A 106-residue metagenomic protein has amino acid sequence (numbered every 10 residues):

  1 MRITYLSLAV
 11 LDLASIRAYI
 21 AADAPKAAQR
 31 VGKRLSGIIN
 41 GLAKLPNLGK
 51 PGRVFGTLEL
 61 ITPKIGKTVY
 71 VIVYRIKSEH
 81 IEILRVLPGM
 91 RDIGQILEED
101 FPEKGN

Functional and structural regions predicted by a protein language model:
R2-I61, E103-N106: Basic, Lys/Arg-enriched alpha-helical interface segments
I65-N106: Enriched for short, Lys/Arg-rich terminal
